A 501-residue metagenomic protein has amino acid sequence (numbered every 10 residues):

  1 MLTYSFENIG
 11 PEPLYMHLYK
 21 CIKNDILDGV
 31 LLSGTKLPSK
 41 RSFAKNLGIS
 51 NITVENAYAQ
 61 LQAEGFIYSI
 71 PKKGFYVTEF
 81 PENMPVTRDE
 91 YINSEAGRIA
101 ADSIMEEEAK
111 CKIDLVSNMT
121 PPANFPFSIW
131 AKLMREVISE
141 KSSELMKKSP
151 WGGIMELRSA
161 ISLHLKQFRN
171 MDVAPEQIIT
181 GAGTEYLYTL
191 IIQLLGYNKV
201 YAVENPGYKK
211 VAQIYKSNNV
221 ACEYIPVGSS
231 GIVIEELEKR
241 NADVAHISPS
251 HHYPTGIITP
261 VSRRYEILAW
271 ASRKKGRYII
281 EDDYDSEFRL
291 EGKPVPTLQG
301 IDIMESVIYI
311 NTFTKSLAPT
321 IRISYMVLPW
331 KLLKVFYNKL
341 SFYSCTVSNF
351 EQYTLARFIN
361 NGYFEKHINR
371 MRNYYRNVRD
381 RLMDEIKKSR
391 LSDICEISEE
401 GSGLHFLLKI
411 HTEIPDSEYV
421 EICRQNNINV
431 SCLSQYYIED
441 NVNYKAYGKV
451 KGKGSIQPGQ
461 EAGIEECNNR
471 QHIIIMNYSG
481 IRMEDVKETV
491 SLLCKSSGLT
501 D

Functional and structural regions predicted by a protein language model:
M1-R135, K331, S341-S348, A356-I359 (+8 more regions): N-terminal basic, amphipathic alpha-helical segments
T120, S250-H252, K315, I481: Short glycine-rich anion-binding loops that position phosphate/pyrophosphate groups of nucleotides and phosphorylated
E144-G276, E287, K293-E305, Y375 (+1 more regions): Conserved core of the PLP fold type I
I178, R277, V307, C395 (+1 more regions): Short, conserved active-site loop motifs that form the nucleotide-linked donor/cofactor pocket
H246, L433-Y436: Flavin (primarily FAD) cofactor-binding/catalytic cores of flavoenzymes
I303-N373: Conserved core segment of the aminotransferase class I/II
